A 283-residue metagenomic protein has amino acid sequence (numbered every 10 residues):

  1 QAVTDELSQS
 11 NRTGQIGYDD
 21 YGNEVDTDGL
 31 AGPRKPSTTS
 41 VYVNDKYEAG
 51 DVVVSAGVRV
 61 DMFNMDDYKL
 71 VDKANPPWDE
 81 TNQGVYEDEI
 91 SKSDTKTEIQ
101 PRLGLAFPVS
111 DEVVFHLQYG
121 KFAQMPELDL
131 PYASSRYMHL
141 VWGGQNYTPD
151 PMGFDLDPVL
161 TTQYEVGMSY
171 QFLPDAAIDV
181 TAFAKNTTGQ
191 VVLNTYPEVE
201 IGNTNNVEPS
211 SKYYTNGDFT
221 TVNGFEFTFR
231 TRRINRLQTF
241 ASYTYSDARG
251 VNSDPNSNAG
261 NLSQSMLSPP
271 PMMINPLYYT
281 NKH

Functional and structural regions predicted by a protein language model:
Q1, V54-V58, F115-L117, V166 (+2 more regions): Transmembrane beta-strands of outer-membrane beta-barrel proteins
Q1-E112, P126, L130, G144-N146 (+1 more regions): Signature of Gram-negative outer-membrane beta-barrel scaffolds
A2, A49-D51, V60-D66, Y119-M125 (+3 more regions): Transmembrane beta-strands of outer-membrane beta-barrel pores
A2-Q15, L70-T81, V85-Y86, P131-L140 (+4 more regions): Flexible, surface-exposed loop regions and adjacent strand-edge segments of Gram-negative outer-membrane beta-barrel
P36-Y42, E98-P101, P151, T161-E165 (+5 more regions): Transmembrane beta-barrel architecture of outer-membrane proteins
A49-V52, P108-S110, T161, L173 (+3 more regions): Outer-membrane beta-barrel channels and translocator barrels
V114-H116, G120, P126, L130 (+3 more regions): Membrane-embedded beta-barrel scaffold of Gram-negative outer-membrane proteins
F183-N186, E198, T204-H283: Gram-negative outer-membrane beta-barrel transporters
